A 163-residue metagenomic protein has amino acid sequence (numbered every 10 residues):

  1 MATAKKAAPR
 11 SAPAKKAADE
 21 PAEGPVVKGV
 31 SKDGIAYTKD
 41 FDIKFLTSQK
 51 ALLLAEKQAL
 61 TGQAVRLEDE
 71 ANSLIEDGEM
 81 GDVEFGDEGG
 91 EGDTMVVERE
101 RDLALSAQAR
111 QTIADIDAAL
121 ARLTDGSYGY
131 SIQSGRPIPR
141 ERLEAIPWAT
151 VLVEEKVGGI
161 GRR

Functional and structural regions predicted by a protein language model:
A2-R122, R162-R163: Interaction interfaces in information-processing and related assembly proteins
A119-L120, T124-S127, P139: Structured functional modules or segments
Y128, A149: Residues immediately within or flanking Cys/His clusters that coordinate Zn2+ in small zinc-binding modules
S131-G135, L152: Short cysteine-rich clusters marking metal-coordination/redox-active sites
I138-P139, I160: Short functional micro-motifs and their immediate structural scaffolds
P139, L152-E155: Zinc-coordinating Cys/His ligand positions in small cysteine/histidine-rich zinc-finger domains
E141-A145: Short Cys/His-rich "knuckle" micro-motifs
E154-R163: Short, charged, intrinsically disordered terminal tails
